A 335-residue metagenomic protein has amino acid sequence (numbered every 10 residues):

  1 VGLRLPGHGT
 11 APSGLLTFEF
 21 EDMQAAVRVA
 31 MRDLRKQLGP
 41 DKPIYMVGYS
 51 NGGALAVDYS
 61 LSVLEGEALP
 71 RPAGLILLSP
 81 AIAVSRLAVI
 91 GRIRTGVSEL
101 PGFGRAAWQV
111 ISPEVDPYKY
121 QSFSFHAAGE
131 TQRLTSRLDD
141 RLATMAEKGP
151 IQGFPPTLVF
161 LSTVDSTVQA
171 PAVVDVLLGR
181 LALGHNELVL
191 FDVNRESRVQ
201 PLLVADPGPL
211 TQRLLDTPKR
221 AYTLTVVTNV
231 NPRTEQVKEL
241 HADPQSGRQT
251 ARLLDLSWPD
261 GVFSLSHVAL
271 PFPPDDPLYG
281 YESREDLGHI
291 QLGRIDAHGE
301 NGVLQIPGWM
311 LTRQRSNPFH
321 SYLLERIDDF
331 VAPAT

Functional and structural regions predicted by a protein language model:
V1-P12: Conserved alpha/beta-hydrolase
A11-P43: Catalytic nucleophile-loop/oxyanion-hole region of alpha/beta-hydrolase and closely related hydrolase-like folds
M46-G48, L78, F160: Short beta-strand immediately N-terminal to the catalytic nucleophile in serine-hydrolase-like folds
V47-A56: Gly/Ala-rich beta-loop-alpha elbow adjacent to hydrolase catalytic centers
D58-S62: Active-site signature of alpha/beta-hydrolase-fold catalytic machinery across serine- and Asp/Cys-nucleophile hydrolases
L75-V89, V193: Active-site nucleophile loop of the alpha/beta-hydrolase fold
S85-V115: Short, flexible helix-coil linker/hinge segments at the edges of structured domains or between repeats
K119-V303, N317-A332: Serine-hydrolase catalytic core
